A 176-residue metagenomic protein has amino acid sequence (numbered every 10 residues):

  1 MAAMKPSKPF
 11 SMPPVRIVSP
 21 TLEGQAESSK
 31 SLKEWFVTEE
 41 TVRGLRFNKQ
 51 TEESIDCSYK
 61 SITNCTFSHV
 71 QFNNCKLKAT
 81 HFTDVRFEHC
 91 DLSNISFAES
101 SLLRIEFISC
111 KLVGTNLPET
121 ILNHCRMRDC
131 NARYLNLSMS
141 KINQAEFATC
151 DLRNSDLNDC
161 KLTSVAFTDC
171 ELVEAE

Functional and structural regions predicted by a protein language model:
M1-A3: N-terminal amphipathic/basic-hydrophobic helices that include classical n-h-c signal peptides and signal-anchor
K5-E176: Tandem repeat scaffolds
